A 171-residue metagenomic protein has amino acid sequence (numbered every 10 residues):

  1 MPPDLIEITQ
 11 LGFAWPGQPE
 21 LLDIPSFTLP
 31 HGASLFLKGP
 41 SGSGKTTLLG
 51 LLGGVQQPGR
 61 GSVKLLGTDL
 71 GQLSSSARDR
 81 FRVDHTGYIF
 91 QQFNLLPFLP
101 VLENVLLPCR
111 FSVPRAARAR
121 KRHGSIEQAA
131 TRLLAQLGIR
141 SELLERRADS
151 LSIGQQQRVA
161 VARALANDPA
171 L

Functional and structural regions predicted by a protein language model:
G53: Helix-to-loop junction immediately C-terminal to a conserved catalytic motif
G61-D69: Conserved ABC transporter NBD signature motif
D69, R118-E142: Conserved ABC ATPase "signature" region
L70-G87: ABC ATPase NBD coupling module
L99-P108: Short coil-to-helix segment of the ABC ATPase nucleotide-binding domain corresponding to the Q-loop/switch region
R147-L151, Q155: Conserved ABC ATPase signature
D168: Conserved catalytic motifs of ABC-family nucleotide-binding domains
